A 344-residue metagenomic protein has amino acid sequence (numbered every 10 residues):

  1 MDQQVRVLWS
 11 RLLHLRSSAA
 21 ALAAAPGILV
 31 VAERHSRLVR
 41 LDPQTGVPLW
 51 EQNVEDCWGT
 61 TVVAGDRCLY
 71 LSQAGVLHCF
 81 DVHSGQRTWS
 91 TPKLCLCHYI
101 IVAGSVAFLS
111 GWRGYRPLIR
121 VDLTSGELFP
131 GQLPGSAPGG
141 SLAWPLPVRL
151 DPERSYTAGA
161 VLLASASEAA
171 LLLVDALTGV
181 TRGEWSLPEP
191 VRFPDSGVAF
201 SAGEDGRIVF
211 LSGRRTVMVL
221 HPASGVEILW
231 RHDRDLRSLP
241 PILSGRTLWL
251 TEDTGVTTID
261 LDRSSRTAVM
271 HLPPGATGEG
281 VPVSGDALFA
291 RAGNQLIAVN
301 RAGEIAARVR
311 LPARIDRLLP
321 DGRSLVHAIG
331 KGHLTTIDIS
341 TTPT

Functional and structural regions predicted by a protein language model:
M1-T344: Secretory-pathway ectodomains
